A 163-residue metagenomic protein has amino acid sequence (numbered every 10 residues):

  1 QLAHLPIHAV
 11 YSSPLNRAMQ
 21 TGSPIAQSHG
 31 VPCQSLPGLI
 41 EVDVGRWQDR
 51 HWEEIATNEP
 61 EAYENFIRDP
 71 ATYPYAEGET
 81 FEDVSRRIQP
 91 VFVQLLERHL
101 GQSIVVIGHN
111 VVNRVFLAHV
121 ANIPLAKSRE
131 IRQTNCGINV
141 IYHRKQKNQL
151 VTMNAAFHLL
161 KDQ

Functional and structural regions predicted by a protein language model:
Q1-H8, V93-Q94, V140-Y142: A short, N-terminal amphipathic alpha-helix
Q1-Y63: Phosphate-coordination/substrate-recognition cap region in phosphate-metabolizing enzymes
S12-S13, R86, I107-G108: Short beta-strand scaffold positions
L15, A56, F81, S85-Q89: Amphipathic, non-transmembrane alpha-helical scaffold segments
V31, V42-A56, E97-S103, A118-Q163: Acidic, low-complexity terminal tails and accessory targeting/binding regions of phosphate-metabolizing enzymes
A62-D83: Short glycine/proline- and acidic residue-enriched helix-loop micro-motifs that form flexible lids or anion-recognition
Q102-N110: Generic beta-sheet signal
